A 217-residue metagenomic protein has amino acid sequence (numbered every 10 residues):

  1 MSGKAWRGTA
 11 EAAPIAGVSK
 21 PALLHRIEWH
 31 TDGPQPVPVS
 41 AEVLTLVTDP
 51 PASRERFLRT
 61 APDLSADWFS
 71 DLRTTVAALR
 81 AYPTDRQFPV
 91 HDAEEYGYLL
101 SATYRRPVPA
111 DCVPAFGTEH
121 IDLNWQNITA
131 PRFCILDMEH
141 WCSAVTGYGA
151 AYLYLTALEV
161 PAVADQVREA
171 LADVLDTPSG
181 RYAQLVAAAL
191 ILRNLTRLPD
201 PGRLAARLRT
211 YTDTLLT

Functional and structural regions predicted by a protein language model:
M1-A52, L58-A81: A conserved alpha-helical element in kinase catalytic cores
E11, L155-T217: A conserved long alpha-helix in the C-terminal portion of kinase-like catalytic domains
P51-R54, L99, A144: Short catalytic/ligand-binding loop motif for oxyanion handling, primarily in non-cytosolic enzymes, centered on
S65-W68, L72-I121: An alpha-helical support segment within catalytic cores of ATP-dependent transferases
A66-R80, W125-T129, C134-L136, V186 (+1 more regions): Short secondary-structure transition/capping segments
L72, G147-A150, Y182-L185: Short runs of predominantly hydrophobic/aromatic residues within well-ordered alpha helices that form helix-helix
Y104-Y148: Active-site acidic catalytic loop and adjacent metal/ATP-binding pocket of ATP-dependent phosphoryl transfer enzymes
A130-D173: Active-site Asp-x-Gly
